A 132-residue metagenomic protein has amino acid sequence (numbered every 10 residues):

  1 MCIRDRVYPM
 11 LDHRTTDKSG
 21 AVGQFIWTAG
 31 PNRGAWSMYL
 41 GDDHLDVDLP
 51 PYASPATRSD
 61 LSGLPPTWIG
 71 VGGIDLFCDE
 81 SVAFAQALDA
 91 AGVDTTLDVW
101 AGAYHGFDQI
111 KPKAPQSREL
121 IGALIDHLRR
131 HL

Functional and structural regions predicted by a protein language model:
R4-L132: Alpha/beta-hydrolase superfamily serine-hydrolase fold, recognizing
